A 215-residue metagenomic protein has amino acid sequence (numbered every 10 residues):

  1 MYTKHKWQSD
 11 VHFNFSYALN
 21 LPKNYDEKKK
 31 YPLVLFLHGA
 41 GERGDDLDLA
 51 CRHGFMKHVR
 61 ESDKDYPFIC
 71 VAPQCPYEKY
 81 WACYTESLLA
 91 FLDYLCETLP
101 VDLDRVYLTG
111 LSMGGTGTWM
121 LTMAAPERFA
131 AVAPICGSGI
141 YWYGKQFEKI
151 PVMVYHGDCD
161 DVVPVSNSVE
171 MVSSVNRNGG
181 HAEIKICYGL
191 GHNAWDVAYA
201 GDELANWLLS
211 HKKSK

Functional and structural regions predicted by a protein language model:
M1-L33, T109-L111, T116, L121 (+5 more regions): A domain-start/cap signature at the N-terminus of enzymes
K23-K29, P76-M113: Gly/Ser-rich "nucleophile elbow"/oxyanion-hole loop immediately N-terminal to the catalytic nucleophile in hydrolases
L33, L37-L89: Active-site machinery of serine-nucleophile hydrolases
A50-S62, C136-G144, S166, E170: Alpha-helical scaffolding within the catalytic cores of extracellular/periplasmic polymer-degrading hydrolases
C96-T98, D104-E148: Primarily recognizes the serine-hydrolase "nucleophile elbow" in alpha/beta-hydrolase and SGNH/GDSL folds
E148, M153-H156, D160: Short beta-strand/loop motif that positions the catalytic acidic residue of the alpha/beta-hydrolase fold
C159-P164, N193-A194: Acidic catalytic loop of the alpha/beta-hydrolase fold
L190-A198: Catalytic histidine-centered segment of alpha/beta-hydrolase-like enzymes
